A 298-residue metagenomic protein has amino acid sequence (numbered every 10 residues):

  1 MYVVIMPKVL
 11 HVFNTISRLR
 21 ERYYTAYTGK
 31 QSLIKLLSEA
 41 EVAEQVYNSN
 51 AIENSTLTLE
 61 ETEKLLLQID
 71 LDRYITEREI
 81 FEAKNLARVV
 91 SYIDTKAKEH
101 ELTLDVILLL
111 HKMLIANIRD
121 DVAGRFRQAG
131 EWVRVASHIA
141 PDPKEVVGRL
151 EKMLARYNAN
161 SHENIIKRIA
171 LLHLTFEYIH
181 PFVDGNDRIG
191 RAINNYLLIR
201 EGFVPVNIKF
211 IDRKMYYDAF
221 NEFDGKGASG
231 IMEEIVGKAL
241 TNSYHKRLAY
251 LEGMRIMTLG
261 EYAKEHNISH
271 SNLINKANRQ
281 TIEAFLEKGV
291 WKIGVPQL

Functional and structural regions predicted by a protein language model:
M1-D184, R188-L298: FIC/Doc superfamily catalytic core
